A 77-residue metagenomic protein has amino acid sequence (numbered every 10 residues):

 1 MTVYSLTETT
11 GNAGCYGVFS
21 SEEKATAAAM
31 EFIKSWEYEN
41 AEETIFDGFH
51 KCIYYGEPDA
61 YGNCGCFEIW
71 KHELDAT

Functional and structural regions predicted by a protein language model:
M1-C15, L74: Short aromatic-glycine-(Arg/Gly/Cys) micro-motifs in beta-strand/loop hairpins
E8-T10, S20-E43: A short, charged, amphipathic alpha-helix used as a generic interaction element across diverse proteins
Y16-G17, G56: Short, solvent-exposed polar/charged micro-motifs at secondary-structure junctions
E31-T77: Short, mixed-charge low-complexity intrinsically disordered segments
